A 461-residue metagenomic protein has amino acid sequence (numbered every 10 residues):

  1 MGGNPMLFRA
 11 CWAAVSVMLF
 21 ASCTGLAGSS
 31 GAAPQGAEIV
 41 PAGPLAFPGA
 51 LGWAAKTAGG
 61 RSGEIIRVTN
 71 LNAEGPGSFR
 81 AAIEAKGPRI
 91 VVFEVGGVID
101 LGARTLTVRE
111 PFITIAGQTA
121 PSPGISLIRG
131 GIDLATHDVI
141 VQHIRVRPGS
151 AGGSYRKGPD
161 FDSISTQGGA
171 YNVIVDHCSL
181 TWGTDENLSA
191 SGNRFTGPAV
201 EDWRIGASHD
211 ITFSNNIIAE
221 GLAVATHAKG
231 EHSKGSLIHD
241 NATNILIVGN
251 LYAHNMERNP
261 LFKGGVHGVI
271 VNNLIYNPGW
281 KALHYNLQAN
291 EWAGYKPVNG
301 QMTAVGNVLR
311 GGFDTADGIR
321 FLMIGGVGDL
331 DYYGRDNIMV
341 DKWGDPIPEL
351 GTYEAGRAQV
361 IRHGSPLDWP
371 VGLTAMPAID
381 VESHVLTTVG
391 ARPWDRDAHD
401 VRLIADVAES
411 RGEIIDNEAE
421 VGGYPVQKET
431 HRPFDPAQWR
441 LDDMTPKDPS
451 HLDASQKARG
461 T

Functional and structural regions predicted by a protein language model:
C11-S22: Bacterial N-terminal signal peptides
L45-V91: Acidic Gly/Asp/Thr-rich repetitive segments characteristic of extracellular carbohydrate-active and adhesion proteins
T57-G59, G77-E84, L101-E110, R129-D133 (+2 more regions): Short, T/G/N/S-enriched strand-turn elements that build extracellular solenoid repeat scaffolds
D100-N244: Right-handed parallel beta-helix
S122, P148, W182, E220 (+6 more regions): Residues in short coils/turns that link rungs of repeat/solenoid architectures in beta-rich domains
H267, N277-H399: Active-site/pore-lining binding-face segments in mid-to-C-terminal subdomains
K342, P348-T461: C-terminal functional modules
